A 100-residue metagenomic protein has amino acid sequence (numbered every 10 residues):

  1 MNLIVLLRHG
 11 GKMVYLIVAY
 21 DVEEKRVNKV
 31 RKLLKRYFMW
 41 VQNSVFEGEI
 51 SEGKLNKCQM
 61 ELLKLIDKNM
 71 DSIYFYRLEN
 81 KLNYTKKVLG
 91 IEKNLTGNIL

Functional and structural regions predicted by a protein language model:
N2-K54: Extended, hydrophobic alpha-helical segments
N28, C58, T85: Short acidic, gly/pro-rich beta-turn/loop elements at beta-sheet edges and active-site/ligand-binding grooves
V30, K57, N69-M70: Alpha-helical transmembrane segments and membrane-interface helix-loop junctions in multi-pass membrane proteins
C58-K64: A short, charged, amphipathic alpha-helix used as a generic interaction element across diverse proteins
K64-L100: C-terminal structural segments of small proteins and small subunits
